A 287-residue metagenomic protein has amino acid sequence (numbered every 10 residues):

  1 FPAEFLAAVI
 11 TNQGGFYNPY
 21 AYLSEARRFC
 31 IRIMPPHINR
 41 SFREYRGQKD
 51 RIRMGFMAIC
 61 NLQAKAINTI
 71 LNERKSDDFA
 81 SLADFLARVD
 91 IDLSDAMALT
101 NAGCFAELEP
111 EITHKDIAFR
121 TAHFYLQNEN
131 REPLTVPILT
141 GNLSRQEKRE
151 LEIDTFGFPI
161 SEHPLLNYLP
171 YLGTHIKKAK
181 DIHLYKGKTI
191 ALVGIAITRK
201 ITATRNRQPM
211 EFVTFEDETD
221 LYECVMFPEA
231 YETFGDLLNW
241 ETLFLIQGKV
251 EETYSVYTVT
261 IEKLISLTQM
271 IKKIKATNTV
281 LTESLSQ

Functional and structural regions predicted by a protein language model:
F1-Q287: Noncatalytic, beta-rich nucleic-acid-contacting surfaces in large DNA/RNA-processing enzymes
